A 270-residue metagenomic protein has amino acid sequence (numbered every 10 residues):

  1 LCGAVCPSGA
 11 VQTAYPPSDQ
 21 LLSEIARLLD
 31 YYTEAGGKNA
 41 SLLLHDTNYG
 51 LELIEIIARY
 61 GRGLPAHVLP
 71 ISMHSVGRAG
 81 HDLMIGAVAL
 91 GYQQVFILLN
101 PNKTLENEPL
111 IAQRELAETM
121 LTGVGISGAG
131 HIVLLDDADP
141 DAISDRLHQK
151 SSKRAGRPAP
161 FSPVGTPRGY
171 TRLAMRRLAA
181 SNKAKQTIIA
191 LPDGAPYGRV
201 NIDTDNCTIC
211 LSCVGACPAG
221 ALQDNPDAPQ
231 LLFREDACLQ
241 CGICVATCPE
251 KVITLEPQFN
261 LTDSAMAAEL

Functional and structural regions predicted by a protein language model:
G3-G86, L90-G91, L98, I243-A246 (+1 more regions): Flanking helices and flexible, charged tails adjoining ferredoxin-like Fe-S electron-transfer domains in multi-subunit
N39, L44-E52, N107-P109, T122-Q223 (+2 more regions): Ferredoxin-type iron-sulfur electron-transfer modules and their immediate structural context
V68-L69, I97-P101, V200-D203: Glycine- and acidic
M73, P101-E106, R234-E235: Conserved short loop/turn motifs at secondary-structure junctions
L83-M84, D203, R234: Residues within well-ordered alpha-helices
M84-D139: Cofactor-cradling patches in redox/metallo enzymes
D227-L232: Short linker/helix segments within small regulatory modules
E235-C241: Cysteine-rich micro-motifs
